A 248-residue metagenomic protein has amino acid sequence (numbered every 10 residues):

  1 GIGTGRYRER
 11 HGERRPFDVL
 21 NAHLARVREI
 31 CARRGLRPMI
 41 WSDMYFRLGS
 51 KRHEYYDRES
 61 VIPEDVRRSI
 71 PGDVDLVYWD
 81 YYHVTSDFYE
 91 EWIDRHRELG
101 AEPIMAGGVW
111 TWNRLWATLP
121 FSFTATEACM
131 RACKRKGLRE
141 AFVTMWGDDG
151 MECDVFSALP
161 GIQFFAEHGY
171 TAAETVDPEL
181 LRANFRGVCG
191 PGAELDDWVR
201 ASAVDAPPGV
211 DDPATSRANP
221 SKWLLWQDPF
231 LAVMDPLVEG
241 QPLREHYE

Functional and structural regions predicted by a protein language model:
G1-R10: Active-site groove signature of glycoside hydrolases
E9-E248: Substrate-binding groove of N-acetylhexosamine-processing glycoside hydrolases
